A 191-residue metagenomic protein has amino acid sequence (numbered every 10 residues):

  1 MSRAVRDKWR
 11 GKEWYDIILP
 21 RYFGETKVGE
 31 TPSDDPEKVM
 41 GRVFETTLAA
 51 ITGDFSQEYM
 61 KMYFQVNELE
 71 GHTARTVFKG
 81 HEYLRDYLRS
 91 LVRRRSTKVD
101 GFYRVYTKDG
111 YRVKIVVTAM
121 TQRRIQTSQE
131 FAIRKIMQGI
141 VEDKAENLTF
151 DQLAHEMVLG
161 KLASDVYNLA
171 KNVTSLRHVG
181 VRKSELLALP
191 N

Functional and structural regions predicted by a protein language model:
S2-I125: Hydrophobic-cavity lipid-handling domains and compact docking modules
F131-N191: Positively charged, low-complexity, intrinsically disordered RNA-binding extensions
